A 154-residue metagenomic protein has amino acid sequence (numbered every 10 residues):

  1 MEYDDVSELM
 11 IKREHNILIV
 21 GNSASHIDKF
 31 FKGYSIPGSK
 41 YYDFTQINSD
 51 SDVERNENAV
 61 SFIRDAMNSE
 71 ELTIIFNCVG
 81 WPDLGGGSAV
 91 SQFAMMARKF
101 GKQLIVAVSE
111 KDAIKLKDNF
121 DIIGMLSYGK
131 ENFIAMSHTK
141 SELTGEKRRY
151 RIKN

Functional and structural regions predicted by a protein language model:
M1-Q46: Glycine-rich P-loop/Walker A and Walker A-like loops and their local beta1-loop-alpha1 context in P-loop NTPases
L9-K12, I36, D65-S69, M95-G101 (+1 more regions): Conserved catalytic network of the ASCE P-loop NTPase/AAA+ motor domain
E14-L18, E71-I75, Q103-I105: Residue-level preference for the first positions of well-ordered beta-strands
S23-H26, I47-D50, V79-G86, K111-A113: Short acidic, S/G/P-rich loop/turn micro-motifs used as interaction or catalytic elements
Q46-A66: Short glycine-rich substrate-engagement loop in P-loop NTPases that contacts/grips substrate
A66-G86: Conserved P-loop NTPase "ATPase switch" module shared by AAA+ and STAND
S88-A113: Substrate-engagement module of ASCE P-loop NTPases
V108-N154: Phosphate-binding/switch region of NTP-binding enzymes
